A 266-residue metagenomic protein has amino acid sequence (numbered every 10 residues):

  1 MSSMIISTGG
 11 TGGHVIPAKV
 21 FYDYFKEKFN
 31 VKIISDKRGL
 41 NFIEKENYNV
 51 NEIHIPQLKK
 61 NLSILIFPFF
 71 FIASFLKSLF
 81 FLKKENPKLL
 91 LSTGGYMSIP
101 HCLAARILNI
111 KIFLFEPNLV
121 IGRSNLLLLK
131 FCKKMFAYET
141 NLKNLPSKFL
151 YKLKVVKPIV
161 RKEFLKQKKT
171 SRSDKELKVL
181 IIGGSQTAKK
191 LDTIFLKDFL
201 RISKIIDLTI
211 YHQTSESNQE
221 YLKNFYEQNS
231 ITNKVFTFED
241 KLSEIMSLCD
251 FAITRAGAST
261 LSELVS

Functional and structural regions predicted by a protein language model:
M4-G9, F29-F70, E216-N218: Conserved nucleotide-sugar phosphate-binding/catalytic loop shared by glycosyltransferases and other
I6-K19, K189: A short, glycine/small-residue-rich beta-strand->loop->alpha-helix junction that serves as a flexible
H14-F25, R38: Short amphipathic alpha-helix
I34, G39-Y48, Q167-F251: Donor-nucleotide binding loops and adjacent catalytic segments primarily of GT-B fold Leloir glycosyltransferases
R38, R106-Q167: Active-site-proximal region of nucleotide-activated glycan assembly enzymes, centered on histidine/acidic-rich loops
R38-N41, L89-L108: An aromatic- and histidine-rich active-site surface loop
K60-L89, I107: An amphipathic, basic-hydrophobic alpha-helix
P87-L89, I231, S247-T260: Acidic donor-binding loop of glycosyltransferase active sites
